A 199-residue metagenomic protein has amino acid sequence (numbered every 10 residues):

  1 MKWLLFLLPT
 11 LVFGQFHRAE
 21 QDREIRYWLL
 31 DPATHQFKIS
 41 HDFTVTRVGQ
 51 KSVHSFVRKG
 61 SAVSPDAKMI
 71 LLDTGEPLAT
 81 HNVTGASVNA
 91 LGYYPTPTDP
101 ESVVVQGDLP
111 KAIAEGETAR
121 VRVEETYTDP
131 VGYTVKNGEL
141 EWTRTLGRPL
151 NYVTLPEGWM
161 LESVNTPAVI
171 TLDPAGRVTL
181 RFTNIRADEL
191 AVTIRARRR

Functional and structural regions predicted by a protein language model:
K2-V12: Sec-dependent N-terminal signal peptides
V12-F16, G75: Boundary at the C-terminal end of the N-terminal hydrophobic targeting segment
Q15-V57: Early extracytoplasmic/domain-onset interaction patches
D22, Q36-S40, G49-K51, A62-S64 (+4 more regions): Extracytoplasmic
D22-E24, W28-L30, V104-E115, Y152-E157 (+1 more regions): Non-catalytic C-terminal accessory domains or segments of carbohydrate-active enzymes
F43-V45, F56-R58, E125-D129, E157 (+1 more regions): A mature extracytoplasmic/lumenal domain signature
K51-G92, T143-P167: Solvent-exposed beta-hairpin/edge-strand motifs
D66-M69, T74-E141, P174-R199: A surface-exposed beta-strand-loop module
